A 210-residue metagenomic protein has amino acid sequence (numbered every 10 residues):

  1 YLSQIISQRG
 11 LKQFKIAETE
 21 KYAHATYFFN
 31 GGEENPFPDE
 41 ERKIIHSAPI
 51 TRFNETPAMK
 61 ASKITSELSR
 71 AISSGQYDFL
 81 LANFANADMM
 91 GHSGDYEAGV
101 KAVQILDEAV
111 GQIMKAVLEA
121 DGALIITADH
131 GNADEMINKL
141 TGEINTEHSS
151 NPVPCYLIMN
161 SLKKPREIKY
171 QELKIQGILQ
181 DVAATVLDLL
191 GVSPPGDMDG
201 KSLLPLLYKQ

Functional and structural regions predicted by a protein language model:
Y1-Q210: Feature captures the catalytic ectodomains and active-site-proximal regions of enzymes that hydrolyze or transfer
